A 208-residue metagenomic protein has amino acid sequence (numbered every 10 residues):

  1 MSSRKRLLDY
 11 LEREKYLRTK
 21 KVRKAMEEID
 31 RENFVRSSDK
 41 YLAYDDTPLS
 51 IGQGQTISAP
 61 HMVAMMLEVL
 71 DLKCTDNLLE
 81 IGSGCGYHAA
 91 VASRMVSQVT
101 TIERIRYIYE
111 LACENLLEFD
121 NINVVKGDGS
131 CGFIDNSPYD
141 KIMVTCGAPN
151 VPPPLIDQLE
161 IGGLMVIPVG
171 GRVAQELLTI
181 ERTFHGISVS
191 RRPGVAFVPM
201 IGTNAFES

Functional and structural regions predicted by a protein language model:
M1-L79, Y87-V91, M95, I108-E118 (+2 more regions): Class I SAM-dependent transferase core
D71-S188: Conserved nucleotide-cofactor-binding alpha/beta core module
